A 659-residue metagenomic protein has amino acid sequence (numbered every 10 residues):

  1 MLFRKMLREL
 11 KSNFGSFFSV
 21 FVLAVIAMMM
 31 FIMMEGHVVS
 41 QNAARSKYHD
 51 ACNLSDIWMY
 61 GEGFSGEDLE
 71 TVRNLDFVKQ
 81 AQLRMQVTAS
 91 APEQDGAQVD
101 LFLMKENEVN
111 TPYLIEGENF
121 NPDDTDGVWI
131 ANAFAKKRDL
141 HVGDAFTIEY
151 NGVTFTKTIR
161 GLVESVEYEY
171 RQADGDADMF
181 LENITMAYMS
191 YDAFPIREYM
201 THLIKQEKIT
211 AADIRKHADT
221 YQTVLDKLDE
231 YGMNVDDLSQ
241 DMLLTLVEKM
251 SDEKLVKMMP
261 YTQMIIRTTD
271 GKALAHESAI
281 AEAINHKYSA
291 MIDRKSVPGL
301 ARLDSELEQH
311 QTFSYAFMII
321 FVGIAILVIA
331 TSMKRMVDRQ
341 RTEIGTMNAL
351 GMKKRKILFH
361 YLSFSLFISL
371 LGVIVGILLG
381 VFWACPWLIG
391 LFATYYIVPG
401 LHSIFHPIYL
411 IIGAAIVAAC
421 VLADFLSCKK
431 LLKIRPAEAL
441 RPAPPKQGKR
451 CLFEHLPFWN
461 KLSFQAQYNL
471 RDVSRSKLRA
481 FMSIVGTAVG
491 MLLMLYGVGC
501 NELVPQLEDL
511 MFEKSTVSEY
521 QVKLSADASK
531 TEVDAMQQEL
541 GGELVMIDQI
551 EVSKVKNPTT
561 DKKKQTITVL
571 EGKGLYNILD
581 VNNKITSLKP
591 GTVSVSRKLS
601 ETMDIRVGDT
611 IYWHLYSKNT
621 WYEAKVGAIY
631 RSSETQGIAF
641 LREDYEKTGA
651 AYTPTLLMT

Functional and structural regions predicted by a protein language model:
M1-I32, L362, L366, K449-V489: N-terminal Sec/SRP start-transfer signal
L2-I326, R335, K354, I389 (+4 more regions): Membrane transport/envelope proteins' first extracytoplasmic loop
R8-S12, S46-D50, T342-A349, E438 (+2 more regions): Short amphipathic alpha-helical coupling elements at transmembrane boundaries
E9-N13, L103, N121, L307 (+3 more regions): Helix-boundary and loop/linker segments of multi-pass membrane transporters
M59, F464-K598, D609: Juxtamembrane segments of multi-pass membrane proteins
G323-I326, A330-M336, Q340-T342, L366-V398 (+1 more regions): Small-residue-rich transmembrane alpha-helices
I434-R450: Short cytosolic juxtamembrane segments of multi-pass membrane proteins
